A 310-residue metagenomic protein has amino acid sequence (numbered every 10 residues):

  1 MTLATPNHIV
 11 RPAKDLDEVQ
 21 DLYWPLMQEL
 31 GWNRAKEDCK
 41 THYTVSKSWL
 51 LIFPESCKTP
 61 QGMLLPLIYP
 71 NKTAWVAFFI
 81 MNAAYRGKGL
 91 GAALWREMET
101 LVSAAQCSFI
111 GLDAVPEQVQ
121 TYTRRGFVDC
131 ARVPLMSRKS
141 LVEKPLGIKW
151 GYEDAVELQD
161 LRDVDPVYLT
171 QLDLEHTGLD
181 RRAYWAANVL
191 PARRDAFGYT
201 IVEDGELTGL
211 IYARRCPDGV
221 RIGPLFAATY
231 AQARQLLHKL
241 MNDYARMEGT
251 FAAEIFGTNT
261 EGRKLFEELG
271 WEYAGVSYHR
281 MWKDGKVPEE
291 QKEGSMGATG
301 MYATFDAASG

Functional and structural regions predicted by a protein language model:
T2-T5, D15-L26, K144-E153, R162-E175 (+1 more regions): A short, well-structured alpha-helix characteristic of acyl/acetyltransferase catalytic modules
P6, V10-N82, D180-V220, P224-A228: A conserved beta-strand-loop-helix scaffold within acyl/acetyltransferase catalytic domains
Y23, R125-R221: Amide-forming acyltransferase catalytic core, primarily the GNAT-like/NAT-type and related acyltransferase folds
A74, L101-V115, R246-T258: Conserved GNAT acetyl-CoA-binding A-motif
F78-M81, G87-A104, Q120-R124, Y230-D243: Conserved acetyl-CoA-binding loop-helix of GNAT-fold acetyltransferases
N82, R86, V115, A228 (+1 more regions): Residue-level recognition of the GNAT/N-acetyltransferase active site
D113-A114, Q120, R125-G147, T250-G310: Active-site/acyl-donor-binding loops of N-acyltransferases
G205-G257, K264: Structured C-terminal portions of repeat-based eukaryotic scaffold domains
